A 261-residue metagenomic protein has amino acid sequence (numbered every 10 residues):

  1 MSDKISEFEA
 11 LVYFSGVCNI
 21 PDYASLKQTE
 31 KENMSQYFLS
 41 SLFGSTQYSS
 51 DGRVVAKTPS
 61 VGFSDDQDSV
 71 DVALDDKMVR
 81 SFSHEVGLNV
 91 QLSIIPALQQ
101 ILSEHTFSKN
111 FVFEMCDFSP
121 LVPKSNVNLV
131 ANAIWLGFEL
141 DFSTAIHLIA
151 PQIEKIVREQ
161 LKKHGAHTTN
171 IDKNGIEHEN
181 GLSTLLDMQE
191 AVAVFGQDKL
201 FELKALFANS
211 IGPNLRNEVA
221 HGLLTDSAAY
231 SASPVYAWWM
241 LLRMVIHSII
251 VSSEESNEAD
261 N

Functional and structural regions predicted by a protein language model:
M1-L74, F82, V86: Hydrophobic/aromatic interaction determinants used to assemble and anchor large protein complexes
S60, D65, V72-S143: Charged alpha-helical initiation segments
F118-V122, T184-N214: Short, mixed-charge amphipathic alpha-helical segments
N128-A131, P151-K155, E159, N180 (+4 more regions): Feature representing long, continuous alpha-helical segments
V130-H164: Short, hydrophobic, well-ordered secondary-structure elements
H147-A150, L161-K173, Y230-W238, S256: Composition- and surface-driven signal marking solvent-exposed, interaction-prone regions in large proteins
P151-A191: Active/binding-pocket-proximal capping segment
E202-N261: Charge-enriched, short contiguous segments at helix-coil
